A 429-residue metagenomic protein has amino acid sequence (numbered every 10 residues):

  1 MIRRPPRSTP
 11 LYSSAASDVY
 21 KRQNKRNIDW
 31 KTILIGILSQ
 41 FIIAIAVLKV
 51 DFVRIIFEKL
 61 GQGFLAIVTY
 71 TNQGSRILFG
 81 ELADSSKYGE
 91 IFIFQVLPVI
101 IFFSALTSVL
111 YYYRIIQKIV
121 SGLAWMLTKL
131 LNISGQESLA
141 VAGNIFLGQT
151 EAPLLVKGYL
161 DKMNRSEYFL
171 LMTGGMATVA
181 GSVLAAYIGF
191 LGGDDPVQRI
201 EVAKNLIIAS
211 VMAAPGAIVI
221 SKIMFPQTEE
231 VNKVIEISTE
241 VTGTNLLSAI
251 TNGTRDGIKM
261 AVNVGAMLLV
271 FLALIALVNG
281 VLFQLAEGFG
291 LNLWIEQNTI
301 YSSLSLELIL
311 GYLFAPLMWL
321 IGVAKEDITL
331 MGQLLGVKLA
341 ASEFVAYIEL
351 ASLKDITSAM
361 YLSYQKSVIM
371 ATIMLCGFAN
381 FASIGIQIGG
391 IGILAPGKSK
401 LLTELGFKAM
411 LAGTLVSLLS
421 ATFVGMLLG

Functional and structural regions predicted by a protein language model:
M1-A16, Y20: Single conserved hydrophobic/aromatic residue that forms the stacking wall/gate of nucleotide- or nucleobase-binding
S14-V96, S248-T251, L268-A276, A395-G429: N-terminal alpha-helical transmembrane segments of multi-pass membrane transport and channel/translocase proteins
N72, L78-I133: Hydrophobic alpha-helical hairpins/lids featuring a short glycine-rich hinge
E81-Y88, L127-T128, A152-K162, G243-K259: Cytosolic juxtamembrane amphipathic/interface segments immediately preceding and feeding into a transmembrane helix
S121-L155, E229-A249, L291-E296, L306-L310 (+2 more regions): Juxtamembrane inter-helical linkers in multi-pass membrane proteins
L130-L191, L246, G332-L411, L415-F423: Alpha-helical membrane segments and immediately flanking helix-loop junctions that form or couple to the substrate/ion
V211-M260: Long, contiguous bundles of hydrophobic transmembrane helices that form the permeation core of multi-pass
I258-D355: Transmembrane helical segments that form the transport core of multi-pass membrane transport proteins
